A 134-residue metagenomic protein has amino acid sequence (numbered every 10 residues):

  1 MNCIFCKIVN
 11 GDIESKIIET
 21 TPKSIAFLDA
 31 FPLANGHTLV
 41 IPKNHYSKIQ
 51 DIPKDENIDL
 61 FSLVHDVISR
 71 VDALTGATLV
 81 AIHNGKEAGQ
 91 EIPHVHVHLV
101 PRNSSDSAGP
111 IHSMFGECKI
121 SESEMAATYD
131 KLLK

Functional and structural regions predicted by a protein language model:
M1-K134: HIT superfamily nucleotide-processing domains
